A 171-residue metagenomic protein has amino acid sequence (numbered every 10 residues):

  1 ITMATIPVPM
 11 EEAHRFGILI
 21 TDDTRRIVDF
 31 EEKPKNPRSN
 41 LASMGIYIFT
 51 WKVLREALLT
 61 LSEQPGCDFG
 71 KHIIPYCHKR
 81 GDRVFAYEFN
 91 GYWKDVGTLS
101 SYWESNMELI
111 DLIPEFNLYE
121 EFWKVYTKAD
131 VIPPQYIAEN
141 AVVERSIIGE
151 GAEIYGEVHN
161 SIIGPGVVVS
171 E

Functional and structural regions predicted by a protein language model:
I1-K52, T60-L61: Conserved core of the sugar-phosphate nucleotidyltransferase
K52-V53, L59-E171: Left-handed beta-helix
